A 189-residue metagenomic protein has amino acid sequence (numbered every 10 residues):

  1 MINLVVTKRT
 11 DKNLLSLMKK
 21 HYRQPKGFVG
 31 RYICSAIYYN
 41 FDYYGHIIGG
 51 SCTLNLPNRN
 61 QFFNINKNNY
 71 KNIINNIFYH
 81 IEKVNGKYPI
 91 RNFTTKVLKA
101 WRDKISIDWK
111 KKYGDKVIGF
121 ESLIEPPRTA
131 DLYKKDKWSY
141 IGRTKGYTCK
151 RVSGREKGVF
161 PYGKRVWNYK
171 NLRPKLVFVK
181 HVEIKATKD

Functional and structural regions predicted by a protein language model:
M1-R31, A36, Y43: Short amphipathic alpha-helix that is part of the acyltransferase structural core
T10, E82, R128, I184-A186: Residues that cap or initiate secondary-structure elements
Q24-F28, P127-T129, K185: Short secondary-structure junctions and interdomain/linker hinges
I33, I48-V177: Acyl-donor binding region in acyl/amide transferases
I37-N40, K180-V182: Active-site beta-strand termini and strand-to-loop segments that position acidic
K175-A186: Conserved beta strand-loop-helix elements of the APE1-like EEP
